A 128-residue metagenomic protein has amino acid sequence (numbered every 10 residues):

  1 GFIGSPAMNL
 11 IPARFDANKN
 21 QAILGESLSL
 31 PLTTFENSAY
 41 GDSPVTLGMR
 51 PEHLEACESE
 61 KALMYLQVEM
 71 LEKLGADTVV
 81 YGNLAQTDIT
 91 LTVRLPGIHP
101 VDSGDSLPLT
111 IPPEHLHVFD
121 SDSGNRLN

Functional and structural regions predicted by a protein language model:
G1-G4: Contiguous mid-protein beta-loop-alpha structural module that forms a pocket-lining wall or clamp of enzyme active
P6-N128: Non-catalytic connector elements of ABC transporters
